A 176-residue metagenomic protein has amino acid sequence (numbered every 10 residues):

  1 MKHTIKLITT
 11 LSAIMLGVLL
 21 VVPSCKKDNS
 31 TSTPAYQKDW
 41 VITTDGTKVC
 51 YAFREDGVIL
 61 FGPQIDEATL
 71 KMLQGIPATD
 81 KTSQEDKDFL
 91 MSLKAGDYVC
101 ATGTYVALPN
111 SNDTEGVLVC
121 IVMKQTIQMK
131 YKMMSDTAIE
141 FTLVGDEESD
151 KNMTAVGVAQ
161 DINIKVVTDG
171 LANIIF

Functional and structural regions predicted by a protein language model:
K2-S12: Bacterial N-terminal signal peptides that target proteins for export
L11-L19: Bacterial N-terminal signal peptides
L20-S24: C-terminal motif of bacterial Sec signal peptides marking the signal peptidase cleavage site
K26-F176: Lipid interaction determinants
